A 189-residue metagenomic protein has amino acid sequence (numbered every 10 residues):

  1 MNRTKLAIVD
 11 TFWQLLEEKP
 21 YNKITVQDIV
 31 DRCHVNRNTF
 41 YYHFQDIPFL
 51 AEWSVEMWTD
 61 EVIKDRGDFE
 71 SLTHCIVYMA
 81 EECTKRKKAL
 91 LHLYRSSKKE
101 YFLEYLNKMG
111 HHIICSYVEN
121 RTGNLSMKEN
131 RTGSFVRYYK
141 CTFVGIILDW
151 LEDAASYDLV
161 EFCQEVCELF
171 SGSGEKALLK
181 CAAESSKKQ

Functional and structural regions predicted by a protein language model:
M1-K19, K23, D28: Basic, helix-initiating cap at the start of DNA-binding domains
I8, D28-R32, F40, C83: Append "Primarily bacterial transcriptional regulators
E17, D46-A51: A secondary-structure capping/hinge motif
T25-V26, S54-I63: Short, basic, alpha-helical segments at the C-terminal edge of helix-turn-helix-like DNA-binding modules
V35-F44, F143: Short hydrophobic/aromatic patch on the recognition helix
K64-H92: Hydrophobic alpha-helical connector segments
Y78, K99-N124, N130-G145, E175: Amphipathic alpha-helical packing segments from all-alpha helical-bundle domains
C141, D149-Q189: C-terminal peripheral helix-coil segments that are non-catalytic and often amphipathic
